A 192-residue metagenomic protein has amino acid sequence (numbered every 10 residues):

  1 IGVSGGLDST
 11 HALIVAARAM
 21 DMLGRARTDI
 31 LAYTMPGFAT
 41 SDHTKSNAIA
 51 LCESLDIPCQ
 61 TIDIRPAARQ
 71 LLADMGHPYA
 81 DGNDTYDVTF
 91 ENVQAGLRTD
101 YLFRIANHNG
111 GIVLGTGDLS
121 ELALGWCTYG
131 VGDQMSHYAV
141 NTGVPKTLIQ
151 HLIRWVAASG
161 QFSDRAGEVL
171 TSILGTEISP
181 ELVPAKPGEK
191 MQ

Functional and structural regions predicted by a protein language model:
I1-Q192: ATP/NTP-dependent adenylation/nucleotidyl-transfer catalytic domains that generate, transfer, or process NMP-activated
